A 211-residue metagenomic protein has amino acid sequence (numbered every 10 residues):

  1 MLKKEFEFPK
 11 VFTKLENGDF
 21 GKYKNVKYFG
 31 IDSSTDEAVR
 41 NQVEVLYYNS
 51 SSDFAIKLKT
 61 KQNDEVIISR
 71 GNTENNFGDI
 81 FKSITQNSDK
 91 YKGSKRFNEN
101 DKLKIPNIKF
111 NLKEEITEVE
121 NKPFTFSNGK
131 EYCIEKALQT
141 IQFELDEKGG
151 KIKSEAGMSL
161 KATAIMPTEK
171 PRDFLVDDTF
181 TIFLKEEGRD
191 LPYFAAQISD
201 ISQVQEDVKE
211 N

Functional and structural regions predicted by a protein language model:
M1-N211: Hydrophobic-core positions in well-structured secondary-structure elements of globular domains
